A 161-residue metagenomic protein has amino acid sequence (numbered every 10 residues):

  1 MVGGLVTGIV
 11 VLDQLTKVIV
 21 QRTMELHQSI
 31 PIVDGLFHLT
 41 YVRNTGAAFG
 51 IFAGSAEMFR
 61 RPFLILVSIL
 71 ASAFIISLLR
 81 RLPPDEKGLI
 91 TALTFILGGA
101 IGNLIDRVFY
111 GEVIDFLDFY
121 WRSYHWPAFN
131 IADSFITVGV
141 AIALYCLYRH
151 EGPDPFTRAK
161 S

Functional and structural regions predicted by a protein language model:
M1-S161: Alpha-helical transmembrane bundles and membrane-interface segments of multipass inner-membrane proteins
